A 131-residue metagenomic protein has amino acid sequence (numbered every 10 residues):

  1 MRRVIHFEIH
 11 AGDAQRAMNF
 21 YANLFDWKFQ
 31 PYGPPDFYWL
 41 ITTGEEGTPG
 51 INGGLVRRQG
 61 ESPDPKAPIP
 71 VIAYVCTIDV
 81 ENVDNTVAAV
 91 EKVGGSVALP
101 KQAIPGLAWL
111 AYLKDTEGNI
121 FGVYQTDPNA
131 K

Functional and structural regions predicted by a protein language model:
M1, E8-G50, K92: Core segments of cupin and vicinal oxygen chelate
M1-N19, A73-I78, Q125-K131: N-terminal beta-strand motif that seeds the catalytic metal site of vicinal oxygen chelate
I9, Q30, V87-K131: Vicinal oxygen chelate
W27-P70, I120-Q125: Conserved short beta-strand elements that form part of the metal-binding/catalytic scaffold of enzyme active sites
Y38-L40, T77, L110-Y112: Short hydrophobic/aromatic beta-strand element in the GNAT-like acyltransferase core that lines or flanks the acyl-donor
P65-V93: Mid-chain, well-packed structural core segment of small domains
